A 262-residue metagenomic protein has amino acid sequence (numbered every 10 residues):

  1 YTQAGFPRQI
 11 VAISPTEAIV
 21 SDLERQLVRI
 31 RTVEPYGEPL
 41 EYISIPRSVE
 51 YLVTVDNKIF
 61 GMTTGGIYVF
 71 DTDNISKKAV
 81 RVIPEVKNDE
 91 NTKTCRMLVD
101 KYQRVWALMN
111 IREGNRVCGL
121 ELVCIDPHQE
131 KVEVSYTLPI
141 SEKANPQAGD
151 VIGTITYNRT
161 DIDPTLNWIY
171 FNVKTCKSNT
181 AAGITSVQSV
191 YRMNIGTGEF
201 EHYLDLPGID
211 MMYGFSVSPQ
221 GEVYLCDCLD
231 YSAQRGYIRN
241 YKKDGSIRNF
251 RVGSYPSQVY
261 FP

Functional and structural regions predicted by a protein language model:
Y1-Q3, V82-D89, V134-G153, L204-P207 (+1 more regions): Surface-exposed loop and turn segments in beta-propeller and other repeat-based domains that flank or scaffold
G5-I13, R47-D56, D89-D100, D150-D161 (+2 more regions): Repeated scaffold domains used in trafficking and secretory/extracellular systems, primarily beta-propellers
E17-I19, K58-G61, R104-A107, W168-Y170 (+1 more regions): Conserved beta-propeller blade signature
Q26-I30, G66-D71, G114-V123, S178-Y191 (+1 more regions): Structural motif
T32-Y36, D71-S76, D126-E130, N194-G198 (+1 more regions): Short loop/turn segments that connect beta-strands within beta-propeller blades
E50-H128, V132-S135: Solenoidal tandem-repeat scaffolds enriched in leucines and small polar residues
Y136-T137, S141-Q234: Intrinsically disordered, low-complexity segments enriched in Gly and acidic/Ser/Thr residues that form flexible
